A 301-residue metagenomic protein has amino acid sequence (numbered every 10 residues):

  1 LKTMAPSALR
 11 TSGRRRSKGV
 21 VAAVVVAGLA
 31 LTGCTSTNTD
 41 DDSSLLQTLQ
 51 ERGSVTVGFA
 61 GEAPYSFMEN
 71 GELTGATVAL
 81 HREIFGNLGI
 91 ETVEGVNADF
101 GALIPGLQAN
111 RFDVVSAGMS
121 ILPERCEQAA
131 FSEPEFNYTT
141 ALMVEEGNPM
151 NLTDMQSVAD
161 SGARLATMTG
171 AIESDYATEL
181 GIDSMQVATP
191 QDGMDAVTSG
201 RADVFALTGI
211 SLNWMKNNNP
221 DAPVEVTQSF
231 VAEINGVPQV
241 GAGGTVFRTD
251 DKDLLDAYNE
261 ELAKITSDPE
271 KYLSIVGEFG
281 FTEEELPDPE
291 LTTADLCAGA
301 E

Functional and structural regions predicted by a protein language model:
G28-G33: C-terminal motif of bacterial Sec signal peptides marking the signal peptidase cleavage site
T35, V78-N87, N148, Q156 (+1 more regions): Extended ligand-binding regions for polar small-molecule ligands
S36-D40, I172-M185, D256-E301: Ligand-binding clefts/hinges and TM-proximal coupling segments of bilobed small-molecule sensing domains
T39-A117: Extracytoplasmic small-molecule ligand-binding "clamshell" domains of the periplasmic binding protein/Venus flytrap
D42, V93-P105, G170, M185-S199: Short helix-initiation/N-cap motifs at beta->coil->alpha
R82, G95-V158: Acidic, polar ligand-binding/catalytic clefts
M119-E127, D203-Q239: A ligand-binding cleft/hinge motif common to bilobed small-molecule-binding domains
N137-M143, P220-L262, E283-A300: Periplasmic-binding protein-like
